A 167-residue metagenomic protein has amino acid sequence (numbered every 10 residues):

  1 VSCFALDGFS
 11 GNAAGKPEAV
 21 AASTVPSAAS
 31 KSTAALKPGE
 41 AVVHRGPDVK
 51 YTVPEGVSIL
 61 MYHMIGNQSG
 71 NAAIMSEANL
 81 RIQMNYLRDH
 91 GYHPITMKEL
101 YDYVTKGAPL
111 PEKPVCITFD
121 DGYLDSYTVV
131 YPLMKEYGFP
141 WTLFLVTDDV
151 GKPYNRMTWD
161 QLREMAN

Functional and structural regions predicted by a protein language model:
V1-F9: Sec-dependent N-terminal signal peptides of Gram-positive bacterial secreted proteins and lipoproteins
G8-E55: N-terminal, intrinsically disordered, polar/charged segments of Gram-positive cell-envelope systems that serve as
P47-N167: Active-site beta->alpha N-cap acidic-glycine motif
